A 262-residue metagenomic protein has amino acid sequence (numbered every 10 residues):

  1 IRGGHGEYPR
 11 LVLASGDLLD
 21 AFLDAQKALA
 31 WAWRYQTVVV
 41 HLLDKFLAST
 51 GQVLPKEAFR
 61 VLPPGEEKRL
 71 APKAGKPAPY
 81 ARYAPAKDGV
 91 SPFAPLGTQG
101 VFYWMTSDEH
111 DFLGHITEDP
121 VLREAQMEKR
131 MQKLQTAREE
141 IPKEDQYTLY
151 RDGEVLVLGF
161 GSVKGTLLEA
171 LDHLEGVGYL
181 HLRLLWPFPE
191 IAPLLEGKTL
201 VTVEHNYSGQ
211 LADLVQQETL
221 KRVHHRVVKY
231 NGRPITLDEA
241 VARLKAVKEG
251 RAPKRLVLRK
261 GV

Functional and structural regions predicted by a protein language model:
I1-E7, Q217: Flexible glycine/proline-rich, aromatic-decorated loop/lid segments
G6-A14, H224-N231: Short beta-alpha connecting loops at secondary-structure transitions that line or flank enzyme active sites
E7-L29: Active-site/ligand-binding-proximal alpha/beta "capping" segment
D24, L29-V262: Flexible, low-complexity linker and terminal segments
